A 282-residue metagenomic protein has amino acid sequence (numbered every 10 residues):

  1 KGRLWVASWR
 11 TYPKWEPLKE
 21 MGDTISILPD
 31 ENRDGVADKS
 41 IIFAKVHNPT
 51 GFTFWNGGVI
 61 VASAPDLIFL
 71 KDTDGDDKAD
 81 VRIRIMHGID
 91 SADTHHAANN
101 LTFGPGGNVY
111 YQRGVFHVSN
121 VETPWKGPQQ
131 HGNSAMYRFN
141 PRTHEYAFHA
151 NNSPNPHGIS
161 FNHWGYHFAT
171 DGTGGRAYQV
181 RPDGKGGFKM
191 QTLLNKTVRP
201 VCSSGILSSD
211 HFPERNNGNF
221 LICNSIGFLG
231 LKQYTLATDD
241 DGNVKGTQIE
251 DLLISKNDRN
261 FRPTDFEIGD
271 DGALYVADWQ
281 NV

Functional and structural regions predicted by a protein language model:
K1-V282: Beta-propeller domains with acidic blade repeats across secreted/periplasmic ectodomains and cytosolic WD/CNH propellers
